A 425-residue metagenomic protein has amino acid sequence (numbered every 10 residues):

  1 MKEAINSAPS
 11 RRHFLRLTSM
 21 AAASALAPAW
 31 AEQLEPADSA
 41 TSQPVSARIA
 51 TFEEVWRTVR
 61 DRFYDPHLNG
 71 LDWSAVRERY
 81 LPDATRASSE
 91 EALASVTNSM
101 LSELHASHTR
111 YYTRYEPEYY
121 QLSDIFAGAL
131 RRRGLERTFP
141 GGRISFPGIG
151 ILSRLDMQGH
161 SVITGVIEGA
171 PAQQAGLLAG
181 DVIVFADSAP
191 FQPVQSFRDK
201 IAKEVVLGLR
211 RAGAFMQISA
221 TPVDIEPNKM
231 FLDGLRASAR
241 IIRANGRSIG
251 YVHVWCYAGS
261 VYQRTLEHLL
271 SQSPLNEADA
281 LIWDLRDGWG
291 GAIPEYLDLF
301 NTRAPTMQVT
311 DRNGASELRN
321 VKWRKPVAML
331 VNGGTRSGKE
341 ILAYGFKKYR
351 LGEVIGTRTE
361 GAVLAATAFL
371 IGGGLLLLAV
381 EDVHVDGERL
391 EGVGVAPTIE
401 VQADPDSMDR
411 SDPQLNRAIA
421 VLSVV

Functional and structural regions predicted by a protein language model:
K2, W30-A280, V421-V424: Flexible, low-complexity junctional segments that flank or bridge functional domains
K2-A22: N-terminal secretory signal peptides and thylakoid transit peptides that target proteins across membranes
A23-P28: Hydrophobic h-region of N-terminal signal peptides that target proteins for export in Gram-negative bacteria
F197-I371, L375-L376, D406-M408, S423: Cleft-lining beta-strand/loop regions that shape enzyme active-site pockets
G374-L377, E381-H384: C-terminal structured "cap/appendage" subdomains that terminate the fold
E391: Acidic-aromatic/histidine active-site loop/patch
D409, P413-L422: Low-complexity, Gly/Ser/Thr/Pro-rich intrinsically disordered linker/tail segments
